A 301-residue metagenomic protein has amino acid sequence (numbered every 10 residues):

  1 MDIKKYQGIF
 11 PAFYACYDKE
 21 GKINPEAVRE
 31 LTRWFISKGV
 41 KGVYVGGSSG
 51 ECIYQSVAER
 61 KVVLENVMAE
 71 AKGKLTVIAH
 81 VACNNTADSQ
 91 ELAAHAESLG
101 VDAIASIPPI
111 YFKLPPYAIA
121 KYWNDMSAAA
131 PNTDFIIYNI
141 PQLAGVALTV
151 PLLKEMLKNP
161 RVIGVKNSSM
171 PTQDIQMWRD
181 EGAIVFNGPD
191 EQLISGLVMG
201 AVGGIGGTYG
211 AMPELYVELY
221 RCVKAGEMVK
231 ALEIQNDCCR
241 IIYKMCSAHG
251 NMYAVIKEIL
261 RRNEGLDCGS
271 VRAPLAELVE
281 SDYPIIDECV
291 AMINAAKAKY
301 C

Functional and structural regions predicted by a protein language model:
M1-D2, M156: Short, conserved catalytic or adaptor-binding loops enriched in Gly and charged residues
D2-G145, L260: Active-site beta->alpha loop and helix N-cap motifs at the rims of alpha/beta catalytic domains
Q7, K41, V45-S49, V81 (+4 more regions): Short glycine-rich loop/turn motifs that provide flexible caps or phosphate-binding loops at active sites
G8-Y14, K38, V198-A201, M212-C301: C-terminal alpha-helical cap/extension of soluble enzyme domains
K22, Y54, A58, K113 (+4 more regions): Charge-dense, low-complexity intrinsically disordered segments
N24-A27, L31, E59, V63 (+12 more regions): General structural feature for long, well-ordered alpha-helical segments within catalytic domains of soluble enzymes
V62, N66-A71, H95-L99, D125-T133 (+6 more regions): Alpha-helical structural signal in soluble globular domains
A129-T133, P141-C239, M245, H249: Catalytic alpha/beta core domains of metabolic enzymes, predominantly
